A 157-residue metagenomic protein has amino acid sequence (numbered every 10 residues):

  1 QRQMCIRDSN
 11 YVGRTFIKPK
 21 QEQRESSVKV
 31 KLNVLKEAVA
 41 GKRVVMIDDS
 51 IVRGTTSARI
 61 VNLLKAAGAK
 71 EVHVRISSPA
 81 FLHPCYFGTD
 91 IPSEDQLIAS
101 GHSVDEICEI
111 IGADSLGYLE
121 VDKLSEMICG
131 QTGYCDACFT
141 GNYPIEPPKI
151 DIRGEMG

Functional and structural regions predicted by a protein language model:
Q1, V12-R14, L35, G157: RNA-binding accessory domains that recognize and position tRNA/RNA substrates
R2-I6: Short, small-residue-biased leader/transition segments that mark boundaries at the very start of proteins
R7, I47, G54, R75-S77 (+1 more regions): Generic beta-strand/beta-sheet core signal
S9-T15, V52-T55, P79-P84, L124-E126: Flexible loop/turn segments at secondary-structure boundaries
Y11-K31: A contiguous, basic/glycine-rich beta-loop/short-helix subdomain that forms a polymer-engagement track
V30-V34, V104: A generic local structural motif
V34-V45, T55-I60: Conserved structured catalytic cores and adjacent interaction surfaces of nucleotide-binding/hydrolyzing enzymes
V61-G157: PRPP-dependent phosphoribosyltransferase catalytic core
